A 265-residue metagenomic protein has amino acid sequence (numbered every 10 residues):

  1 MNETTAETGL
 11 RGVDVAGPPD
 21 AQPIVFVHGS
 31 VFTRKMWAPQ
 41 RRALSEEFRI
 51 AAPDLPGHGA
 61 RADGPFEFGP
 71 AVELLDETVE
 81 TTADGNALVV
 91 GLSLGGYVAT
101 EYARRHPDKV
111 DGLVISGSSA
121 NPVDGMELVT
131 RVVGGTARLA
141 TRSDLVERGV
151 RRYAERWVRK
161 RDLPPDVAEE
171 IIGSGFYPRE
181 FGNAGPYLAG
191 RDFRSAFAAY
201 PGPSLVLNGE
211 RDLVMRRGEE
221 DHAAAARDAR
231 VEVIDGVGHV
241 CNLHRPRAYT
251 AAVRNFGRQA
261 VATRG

Functional and structural regions predicted by a protein language model:
R11-A62: Conserved HGGG/HGGXW glycine-rich cap/lid loop of the alpha/beta-hydrolase fold
A38-R42, R49-V90, A251: Active-site loop/oxyanion-hole signature of alpha/beta-hydrolase fold enzymes
P39, E101-R105: Active-site signature of alpha/beta-hydrolase-fold catalytic machinery across serine- and Asp/Cys-nucleophile hydrolases
R42, P203-V237: Conserved loop-alpha-helix segment in the C-terminal half of the alpha/beta-hydrolase fold that carries the catalytic
G91-G95, A99: Gly/Ala-rich beta-loop-alpha elbow adjacent to hydrolase catalytic centers
R104-R105, D111-R142: Flexible "cap/lid" loop of the alpha/beta hydrolase fold
D124-M126, D144-A198: Conserved alpha/beta-hydrolase catalytic His-Asp/Glu region
R227-G265: Catalytic active-site module of serine/aspartate enzymes centered on a nucleophile-bearing elbow/loop
